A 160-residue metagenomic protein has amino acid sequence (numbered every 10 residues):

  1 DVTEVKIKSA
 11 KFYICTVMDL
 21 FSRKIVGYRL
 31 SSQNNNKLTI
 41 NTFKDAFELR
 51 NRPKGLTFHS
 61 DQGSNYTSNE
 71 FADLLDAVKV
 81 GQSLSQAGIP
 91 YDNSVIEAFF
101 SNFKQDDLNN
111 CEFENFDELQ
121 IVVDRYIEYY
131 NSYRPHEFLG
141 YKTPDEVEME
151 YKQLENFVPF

Functional and structural regions predicted by a protein language model:
D1, D19, D61, N93 (+3 more regions): Acidic active-site catalytic centers that drive phospho-/nucleotidyl reactions and related ester hydrolyses
D1-V26, S32-N34: An active-site-proximal beta-strand-loop segment
K6, R29-N51: Active-site beta-loop-alpha junctions of metal-dependent nucleic acid enzymes, especially the RNase H-like/DDE
I14, N35, T39, T67 (+4 more regions): Hydrophobic (often cysteine-bearing) scaffold residues that line and stabilize catalytic clefts of nucleotide/cofactor
R52-S68, Q86, P90, K142-P144: Acidic/histidine-rich, metal-coordinating catalytic segments
F58-Q62, D76-V95, C111-E114: RNase H-like polynucleotidyl transferase catalytic core
N69, D76-V80, N102-F160: C-terminal domain-tail junction helix/linker
